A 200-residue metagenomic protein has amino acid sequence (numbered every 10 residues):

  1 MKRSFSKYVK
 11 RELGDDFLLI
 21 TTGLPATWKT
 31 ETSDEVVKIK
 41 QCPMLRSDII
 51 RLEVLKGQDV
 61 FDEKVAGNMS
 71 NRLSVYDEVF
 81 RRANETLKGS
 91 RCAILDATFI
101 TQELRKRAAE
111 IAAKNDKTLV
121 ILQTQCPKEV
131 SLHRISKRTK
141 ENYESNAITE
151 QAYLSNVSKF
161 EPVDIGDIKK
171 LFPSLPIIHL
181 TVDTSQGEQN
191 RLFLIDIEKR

Functional and structural regions predicted by a protein language model:
M1-L13, E35, P162-R200: NTP-dependent small-molecule kinase module
T21: Hydrophobic anchor at the beta1->P-loop junction of P-loop NTPases
L24-P25: The conserved Walker
W28: Conserved glycine(s) of the Walker
E31-R91: Conserved substrate/cofactor phosphate-moiety recognition/catalytic segment in nucleotide-dependent phosphotransferases
I49-R51, I100, Q125-S131, Q186-G187: Conserved nucleotide-binding/hydrolysis micro-motifs of P-loop NTPases
D59, E63-A66, K114-V163: A glycine- and Lys/Arg-enriched "phosphate-lid" helix/loop adjacent to the NTP-binding pocket of small-molecule kinases
S70-L119: Glycine-rich phosphate-binding loop used to anchor ATP phosphates in small-molecule kinases, encompassing both
